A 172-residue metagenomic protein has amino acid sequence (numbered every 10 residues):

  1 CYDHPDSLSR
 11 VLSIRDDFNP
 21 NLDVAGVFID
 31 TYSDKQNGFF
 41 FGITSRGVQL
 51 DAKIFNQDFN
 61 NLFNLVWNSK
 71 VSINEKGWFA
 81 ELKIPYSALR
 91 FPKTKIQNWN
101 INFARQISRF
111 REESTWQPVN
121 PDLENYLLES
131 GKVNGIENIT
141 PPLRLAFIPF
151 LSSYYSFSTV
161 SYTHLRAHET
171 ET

Functional and structural regions predicted by a protein language model:
C1-R166: Structural preference for beta-rich elements and adjacent junctions enriched in aromatics
A167-T172: A short, hydrophobic C-terminal helix/tail in secreted or cell-surface proteins
